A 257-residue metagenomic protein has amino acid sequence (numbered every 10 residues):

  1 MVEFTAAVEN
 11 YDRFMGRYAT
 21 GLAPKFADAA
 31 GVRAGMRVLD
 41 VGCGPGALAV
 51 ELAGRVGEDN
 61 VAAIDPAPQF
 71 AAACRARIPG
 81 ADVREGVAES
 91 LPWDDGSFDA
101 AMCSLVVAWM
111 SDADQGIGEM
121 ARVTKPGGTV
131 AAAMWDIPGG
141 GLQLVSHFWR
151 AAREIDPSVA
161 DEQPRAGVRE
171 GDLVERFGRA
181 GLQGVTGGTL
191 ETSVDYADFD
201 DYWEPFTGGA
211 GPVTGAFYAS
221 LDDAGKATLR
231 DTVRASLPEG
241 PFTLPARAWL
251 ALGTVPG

Functional and structural regions predicted by a protein language model:
M1-M36, A47-R55, P68-A73, R77 (+2 more regions): Conserved class I S-adenosyl-L-methionine
E3-F4, Y18, P45-A47, R165-G257: Conserved Class I S-adenosyl-L-methionine
M15, A19-A23, P45, A67-F70 (+5 more regions): Conserved donor sugar-nucleotide recognition element shared by glycan-biosynthetic enzymes
R37-L91, Q115: Class I SAM-dependent methyltransferase SAM/SAH-binding core
E89-A101: A short acidic, Gly/Pro-enriched loop at the edge of an enzyme's catalytic core that lines a small-molecule cofactor
A100-D114, D136: A short SAM/SAH-binding and catalytic strip from SAM-dependent methyltransferases
D114-T129: A short glycine-rich, Lys/Arg-flanked "PGG" loop and its adjoining helix->strand segment in the class I
T129-D156: Conserved class I S-adenosyl-L-methionine
